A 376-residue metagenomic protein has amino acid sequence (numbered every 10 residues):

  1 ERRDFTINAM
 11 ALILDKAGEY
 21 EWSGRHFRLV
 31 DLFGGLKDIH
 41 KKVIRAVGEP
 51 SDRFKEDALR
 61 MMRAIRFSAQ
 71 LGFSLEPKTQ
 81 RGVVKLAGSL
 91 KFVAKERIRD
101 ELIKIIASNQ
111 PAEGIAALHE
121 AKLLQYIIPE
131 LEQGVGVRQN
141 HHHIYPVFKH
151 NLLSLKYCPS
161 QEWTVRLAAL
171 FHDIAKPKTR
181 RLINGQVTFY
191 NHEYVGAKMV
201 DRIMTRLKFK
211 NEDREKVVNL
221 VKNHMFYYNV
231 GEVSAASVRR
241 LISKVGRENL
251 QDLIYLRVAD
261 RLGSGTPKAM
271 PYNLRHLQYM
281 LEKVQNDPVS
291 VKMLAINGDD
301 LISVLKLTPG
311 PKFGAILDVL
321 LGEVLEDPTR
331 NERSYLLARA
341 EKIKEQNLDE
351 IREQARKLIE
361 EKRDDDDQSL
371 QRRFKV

Functional and structural regions predicted by a protein language model:
E1-L170, I174-N191, V195-N211, Q285 (+8 more regions): Glycine- and charge-enriched loop/helix tracts that form the active or gating conduit in phosphate/cation-handling
I39-P50, L153, A236-L241, A295-I302: Short amphipathic alpha-helical segments and their helix-coil junctions
A58, K176, R261, D299 (+1 more regions): Gly/Ser/Thr-rich helix-start
G114, V217, F374-V376: Extended hydrophobic/Leu-rich segments
Q139-I144, L152, F209-A269, D287 (+1 more regions): Histidine/acidic-rich helix-loop-helix segments that form or flank divalent-metal centers in metalloenzyme catalytic
G231, G265-V376: Terminal helices and disordered tails flanking the catalytic cores of nucleotide-processing hydrolases
